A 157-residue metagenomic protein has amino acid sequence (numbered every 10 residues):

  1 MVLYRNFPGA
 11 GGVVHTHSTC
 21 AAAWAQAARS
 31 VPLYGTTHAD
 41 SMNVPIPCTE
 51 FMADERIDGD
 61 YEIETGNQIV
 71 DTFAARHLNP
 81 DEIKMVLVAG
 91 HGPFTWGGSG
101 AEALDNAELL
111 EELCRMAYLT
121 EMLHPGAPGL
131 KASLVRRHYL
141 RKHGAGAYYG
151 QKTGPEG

Functional and structural regions predicted by a protein language model:
M1-G157: Glycine-rich flexible loops
